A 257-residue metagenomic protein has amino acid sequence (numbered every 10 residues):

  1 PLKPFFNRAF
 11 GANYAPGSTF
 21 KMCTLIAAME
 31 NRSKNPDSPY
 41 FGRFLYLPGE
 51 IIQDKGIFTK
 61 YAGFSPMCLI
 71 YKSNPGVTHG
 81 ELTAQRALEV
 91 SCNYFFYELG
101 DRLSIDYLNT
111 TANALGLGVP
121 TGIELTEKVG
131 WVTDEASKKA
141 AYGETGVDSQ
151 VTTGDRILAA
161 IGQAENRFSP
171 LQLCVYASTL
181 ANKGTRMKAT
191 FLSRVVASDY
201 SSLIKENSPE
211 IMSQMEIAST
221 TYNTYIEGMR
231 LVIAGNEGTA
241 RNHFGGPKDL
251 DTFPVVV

Functional and structural regions predicted by a protein language model:
P1-S18, C23-V257: Beta-lactam-recognizing serine transpeptidase/beta-lactamase-like catalytic domain environment
